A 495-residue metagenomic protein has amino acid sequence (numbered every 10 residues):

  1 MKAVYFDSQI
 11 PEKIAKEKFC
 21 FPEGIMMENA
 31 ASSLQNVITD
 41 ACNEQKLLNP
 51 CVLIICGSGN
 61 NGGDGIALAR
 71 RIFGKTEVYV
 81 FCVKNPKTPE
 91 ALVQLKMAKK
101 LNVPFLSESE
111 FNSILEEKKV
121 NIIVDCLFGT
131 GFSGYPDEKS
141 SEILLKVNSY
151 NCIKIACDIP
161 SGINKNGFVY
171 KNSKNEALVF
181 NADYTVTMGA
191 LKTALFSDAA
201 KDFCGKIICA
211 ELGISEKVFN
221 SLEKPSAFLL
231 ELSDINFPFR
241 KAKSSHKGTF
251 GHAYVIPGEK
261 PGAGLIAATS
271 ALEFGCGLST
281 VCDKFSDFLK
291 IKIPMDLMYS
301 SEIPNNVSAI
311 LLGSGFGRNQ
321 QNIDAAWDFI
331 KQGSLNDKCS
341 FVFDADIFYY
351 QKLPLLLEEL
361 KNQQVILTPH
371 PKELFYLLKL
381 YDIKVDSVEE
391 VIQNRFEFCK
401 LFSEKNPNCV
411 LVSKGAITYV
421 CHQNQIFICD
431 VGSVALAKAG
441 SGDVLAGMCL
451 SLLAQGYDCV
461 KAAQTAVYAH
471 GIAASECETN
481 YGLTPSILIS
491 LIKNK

Functional and structural regions predicted by a protein language model:
M1-C82, T88, Y184, A190 (+4 more regions): Small-residue (G/A/S/T)-rich helix-start motifs and N-terminal tracts that mark the onset
A69-N148, K290-S300: N-terminal small/polar loop signature for handling phosphorylated ligands or for N-terminal nucleophile
L106-N112, S140-L144, G167-K174, F239-A242 (+3 more regions): A generic local structural motif
E117-N121, V179, P304-N305, L360: A short, aliphatic-rich alpha-helical micro-motif
N121-I122, L127-K224: Internal gly/pro-rich beta-alpha loop/helix module that stabilizes soluble enzyme cofactors or their anionic handles
